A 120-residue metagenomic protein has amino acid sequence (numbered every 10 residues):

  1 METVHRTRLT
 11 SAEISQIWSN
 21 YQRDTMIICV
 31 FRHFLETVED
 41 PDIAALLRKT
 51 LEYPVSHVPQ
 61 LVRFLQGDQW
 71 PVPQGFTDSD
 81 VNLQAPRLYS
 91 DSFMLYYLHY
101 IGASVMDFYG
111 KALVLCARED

Functional and structural regions predicted by a protein language model:
M1-E2, T7, R63-Q69, V114: N-terminal targeting/disorder module
M1-P41: The feature marks the first
M1-S15, G75-H99: Acidic/His metal-coordination segments adjacent to aromatic residues that form catalytic metal sites in metalloenzymes
W18-Y21, L65, Y96-F108: Aromatic/pi-system hotspot detector in well-structured domains
T25, R48-V55, P59, H99-M106: Generic structural signal for well-ordered, non-transmembrane alpha-helical segments in soluble/cytosolic regions
M26-L46, S104-E119: Helix-loop segments that flank and shape redox-cofactor active sites
P41-F76: Conserved alpha-helical segments that form or flank metal/cofactor-binding pockets of metalloenzymes
S90-V105, C116-D120: Short, well-structured alpha-helical patches and their helix-loop capping segments that border functional surfaces
